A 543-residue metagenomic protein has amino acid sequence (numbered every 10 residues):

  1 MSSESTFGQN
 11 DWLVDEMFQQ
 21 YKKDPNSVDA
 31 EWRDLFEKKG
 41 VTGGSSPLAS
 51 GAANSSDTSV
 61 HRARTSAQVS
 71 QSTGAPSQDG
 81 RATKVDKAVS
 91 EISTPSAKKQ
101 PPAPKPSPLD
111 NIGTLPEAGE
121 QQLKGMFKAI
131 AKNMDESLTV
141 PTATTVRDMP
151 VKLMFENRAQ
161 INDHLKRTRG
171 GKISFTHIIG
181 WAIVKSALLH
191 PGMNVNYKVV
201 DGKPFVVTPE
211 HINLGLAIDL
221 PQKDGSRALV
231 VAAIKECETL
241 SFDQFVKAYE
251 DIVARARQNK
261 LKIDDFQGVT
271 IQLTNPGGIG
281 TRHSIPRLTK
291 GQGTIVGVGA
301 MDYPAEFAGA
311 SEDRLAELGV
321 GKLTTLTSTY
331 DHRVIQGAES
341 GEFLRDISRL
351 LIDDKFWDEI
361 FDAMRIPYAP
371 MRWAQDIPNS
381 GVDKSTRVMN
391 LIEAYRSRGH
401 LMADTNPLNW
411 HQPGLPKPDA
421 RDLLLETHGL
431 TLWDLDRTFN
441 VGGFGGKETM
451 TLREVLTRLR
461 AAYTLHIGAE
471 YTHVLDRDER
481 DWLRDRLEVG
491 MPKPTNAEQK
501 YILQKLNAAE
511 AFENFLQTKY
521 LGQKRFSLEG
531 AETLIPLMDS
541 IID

Functional and structural regions predicted by a protein language model:
M1-P47, G51: Charge-rich, low-complexity intrinsically disordered regions
S2-F7, Q20, D24, E31 (+1 more regions): C-terminal catalytic/motor cores of large multi-domain enzyme assemblies
S3, A103-P106, F155-E156, N507-T518 (+1 more regions): Active-site-adjacent bridging/hinge elements
N10, V14, L123, M154 (+6 more regions): Generic structural signal for well-ordered, non-membrane alpha-helical segments in soluble metabolic enzymes
Q20, L35, N133, N157-Q160 (+11 more regions): Generic, well-ordered alpha-helical scaffold segments in large soluble proteins
K23, K38-V41, R349, D353 (+2 more regions): Short, well-ordered loop/turn and helix-capping segments at boundaries between secondary-structure elements and domains
P47-P95, W373-L534: Extended, charge-enriched "interface" segments that sit outside catalytic cores
F127-K132, V151, K223, R314 (+2 more regions): Structured alpha-helical segments in the cores of large, soluble enzyme domains
